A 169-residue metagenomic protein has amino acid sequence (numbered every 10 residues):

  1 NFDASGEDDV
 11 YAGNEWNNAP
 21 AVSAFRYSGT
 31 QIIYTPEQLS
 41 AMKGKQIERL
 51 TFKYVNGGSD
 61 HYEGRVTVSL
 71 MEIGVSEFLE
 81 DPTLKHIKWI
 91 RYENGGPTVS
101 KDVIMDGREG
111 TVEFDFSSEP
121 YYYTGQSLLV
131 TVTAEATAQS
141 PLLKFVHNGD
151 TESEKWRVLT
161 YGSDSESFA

Functional and structural regions predicted by a protein language model:
N1-E77, E135-A169: Beta-sheet-rich sandwich/jelly-roll-like modules and their strand-loop junctions
S40, G64-T151: Aromatic- and Gly/Pro-enriched, solvent-exposed loop/edge beta-strand patches characteristic of beta-rich domains
